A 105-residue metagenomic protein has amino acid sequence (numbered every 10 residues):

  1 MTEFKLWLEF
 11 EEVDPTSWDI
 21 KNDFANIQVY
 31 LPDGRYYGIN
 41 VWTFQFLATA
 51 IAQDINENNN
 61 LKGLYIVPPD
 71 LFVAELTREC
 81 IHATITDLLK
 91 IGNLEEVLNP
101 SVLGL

Functional and structural regions predicted by a protein language model:
M1-L94: Short helix/strand-capping turn motifs
L89-L105: Short glycine-rich, low-complexity/disordered patches
